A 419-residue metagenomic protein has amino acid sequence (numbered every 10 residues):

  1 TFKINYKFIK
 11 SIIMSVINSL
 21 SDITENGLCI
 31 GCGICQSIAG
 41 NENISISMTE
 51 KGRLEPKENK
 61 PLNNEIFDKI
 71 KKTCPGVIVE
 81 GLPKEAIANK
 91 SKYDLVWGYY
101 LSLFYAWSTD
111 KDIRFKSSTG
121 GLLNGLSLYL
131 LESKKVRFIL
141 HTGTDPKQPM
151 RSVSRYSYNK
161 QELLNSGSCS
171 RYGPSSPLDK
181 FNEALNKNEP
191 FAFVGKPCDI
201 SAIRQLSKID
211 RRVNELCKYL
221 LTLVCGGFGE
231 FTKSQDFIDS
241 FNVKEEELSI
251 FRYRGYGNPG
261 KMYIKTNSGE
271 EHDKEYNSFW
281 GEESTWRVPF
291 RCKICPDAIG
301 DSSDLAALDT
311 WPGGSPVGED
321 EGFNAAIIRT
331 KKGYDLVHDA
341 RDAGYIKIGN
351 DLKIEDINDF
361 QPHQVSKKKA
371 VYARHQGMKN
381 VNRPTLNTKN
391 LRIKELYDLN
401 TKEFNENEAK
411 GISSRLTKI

Functional and structural regions predicted by a protein language model:
I30, I34-K57, F67-N89, L305: Iron-sulfur cluster-binding cysteine motifs and their immediate structural context in ferredoxin-like electron-transfer
K51, P61, K69-L123, S127 (+4 more regions): Electropositive, gly/pro-rich neighborhoods at or near active sites that engage anionic ligands
S117-D145: Low-complexity, highly charged intrinsically disordered N-terminal segments that act as targeting/localization
S118-L122, P146, F193-I203, G227-G229: Gly/Ser/Thr-rich loops at beta-strand to alpha-helix junctions that form or flank small-molecule/cofactor-binding
V136-R137, F241-I419: Long, compositionally biased charged/polar accessory segments in the mid-to-C-terminal portions of proteins
R151-S176: Glycine-rich phosphate-binding "P-loop"
K208-T222: A short alpha->loop->secondary-structure connector
V224-D236: Short, conserved secondary-structure transition motifs
